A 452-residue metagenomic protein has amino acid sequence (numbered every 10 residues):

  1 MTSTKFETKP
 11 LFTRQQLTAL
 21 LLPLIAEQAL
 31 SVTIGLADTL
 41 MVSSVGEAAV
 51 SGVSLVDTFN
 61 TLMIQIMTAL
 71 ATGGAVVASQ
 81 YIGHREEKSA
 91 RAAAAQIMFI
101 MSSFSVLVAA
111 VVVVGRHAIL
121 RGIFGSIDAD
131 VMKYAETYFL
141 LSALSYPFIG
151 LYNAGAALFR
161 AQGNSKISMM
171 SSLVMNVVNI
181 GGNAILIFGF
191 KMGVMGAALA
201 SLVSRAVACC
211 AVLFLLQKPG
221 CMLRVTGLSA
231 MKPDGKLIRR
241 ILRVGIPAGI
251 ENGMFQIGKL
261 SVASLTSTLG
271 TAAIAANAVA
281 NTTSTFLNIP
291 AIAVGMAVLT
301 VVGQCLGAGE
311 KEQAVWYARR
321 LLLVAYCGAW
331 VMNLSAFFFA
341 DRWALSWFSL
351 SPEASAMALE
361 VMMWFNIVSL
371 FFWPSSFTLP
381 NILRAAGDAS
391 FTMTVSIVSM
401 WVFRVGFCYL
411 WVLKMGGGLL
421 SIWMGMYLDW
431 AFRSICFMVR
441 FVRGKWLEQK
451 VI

Functional and structural regions predicted by a protein language model:
M1-L24, A78-S145, G189-I246, V302-V368 (+1 more regions): Short alpha-helical transmembrane segments in multi-pass integral membrane proteins
T8-L40, S44-V45, T61-G73, V77 (+5 more regions): N-terminal transmembrane alpha-helices
A19-G35, L141, M175, S204-A208 (+3 more regions): Transmembrane helical elements of multi-pass membrane transporters/channels
A29-S51, L120-A129, I185-M192, G253-F286 (+4 more regions): Helix-terminus/linker motif at the lipid-water interface of multi-pass membrane proteins
E47-T58, A135, F139, A198 (+3 more regions): Small-residue hotspots at the loop-to-helix junctions and early N-terminal turns of transmembrane alpha-helices
V50-A110, I149-S168, I274-A340, W373-V395: Small-residue-rich hydrophobic transmembrane alpha-helices
L62-Q65, N179-N183, C209-L213, F286-I289 (+3 more regions): Hydrophobic transmembrane alpha-helices of multi-pass small-molecule transporters
A71, L141-R160, S168-N176, A197-V212 (+5 more regions): Short runs within selected transmembrane alpha-helices of multi-pass transporters and secretion channels
